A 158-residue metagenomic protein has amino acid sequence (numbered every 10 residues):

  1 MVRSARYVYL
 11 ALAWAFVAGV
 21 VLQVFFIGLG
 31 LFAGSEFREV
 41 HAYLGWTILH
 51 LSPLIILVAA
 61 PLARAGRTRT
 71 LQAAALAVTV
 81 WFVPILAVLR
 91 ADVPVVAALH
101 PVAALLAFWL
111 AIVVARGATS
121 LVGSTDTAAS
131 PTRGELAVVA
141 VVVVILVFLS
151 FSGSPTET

Functional and structural regions predicted by a protein language model:
M1-T158: Polytopic transmembrane helical bundles with strong interfacial aromatic enrichment
